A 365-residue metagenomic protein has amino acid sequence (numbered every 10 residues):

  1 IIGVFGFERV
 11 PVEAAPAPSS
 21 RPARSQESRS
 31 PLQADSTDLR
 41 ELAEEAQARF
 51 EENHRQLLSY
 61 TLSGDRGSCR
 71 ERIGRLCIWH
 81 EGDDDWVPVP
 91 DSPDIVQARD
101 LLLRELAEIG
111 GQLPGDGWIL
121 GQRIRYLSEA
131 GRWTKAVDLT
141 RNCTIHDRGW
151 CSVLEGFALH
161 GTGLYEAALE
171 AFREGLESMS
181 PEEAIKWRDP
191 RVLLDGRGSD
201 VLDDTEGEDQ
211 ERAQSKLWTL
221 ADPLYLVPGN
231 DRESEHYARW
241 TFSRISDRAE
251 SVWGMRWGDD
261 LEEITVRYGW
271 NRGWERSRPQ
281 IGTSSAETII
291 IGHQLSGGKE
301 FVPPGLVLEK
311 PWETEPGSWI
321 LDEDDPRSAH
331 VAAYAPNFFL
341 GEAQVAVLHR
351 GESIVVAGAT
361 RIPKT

Functional and structural regions predicted by a protein language model:
I1-F5: Bacterial N-terminal signal peptides
G6, V12-P16, S25: Boundary at the C-terminal end of the N-terminal hydrophobic targeting segment
R21-T365: Scaffold/interface architecture of coatomer-like assemblies
